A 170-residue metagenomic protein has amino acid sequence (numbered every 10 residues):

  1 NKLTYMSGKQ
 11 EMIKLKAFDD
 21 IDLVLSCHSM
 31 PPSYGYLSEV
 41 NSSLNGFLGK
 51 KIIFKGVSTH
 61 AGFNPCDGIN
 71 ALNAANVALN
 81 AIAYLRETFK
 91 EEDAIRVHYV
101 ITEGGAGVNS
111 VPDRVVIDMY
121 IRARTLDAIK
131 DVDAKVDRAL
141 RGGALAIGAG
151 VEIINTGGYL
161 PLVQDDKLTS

Functional and structural regions predicted by a protein language model:
N1-P112: Histidine/acidic-residue-rich, glycine-tolerant segments that coordinate divalent metal ions
N76-S170: Metal-dependent amide/peptide-bond hydrolase catalytic core, centered on the "pita-bread" metallohydrolase fold
